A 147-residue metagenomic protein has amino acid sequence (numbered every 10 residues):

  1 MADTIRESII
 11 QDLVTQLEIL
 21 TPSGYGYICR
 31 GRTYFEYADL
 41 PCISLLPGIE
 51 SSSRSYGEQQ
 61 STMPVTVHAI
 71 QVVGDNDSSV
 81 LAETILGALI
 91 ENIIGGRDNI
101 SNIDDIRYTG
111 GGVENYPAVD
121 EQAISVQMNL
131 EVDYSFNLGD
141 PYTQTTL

Functional and structural regions predicted by a protein language model:
M1-F35, P47-L147: Charged, amphipathic alpha-helical segments and their flanking helix caps
L40-L45: A short glycine-rich, His/Asp/Glu-containing loop-to-beta-strand
